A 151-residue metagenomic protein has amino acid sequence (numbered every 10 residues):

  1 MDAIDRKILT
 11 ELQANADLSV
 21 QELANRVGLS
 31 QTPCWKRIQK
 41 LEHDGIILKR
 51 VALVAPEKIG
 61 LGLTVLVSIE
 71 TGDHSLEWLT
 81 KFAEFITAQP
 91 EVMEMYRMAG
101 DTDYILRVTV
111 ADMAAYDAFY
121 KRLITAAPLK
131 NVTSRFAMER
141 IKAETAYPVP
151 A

Functional and structural regions predicted by a protein language model:
M1-A151: A compositional/biophysical signature of low hydrophobicity enriched in polar/charged and small residues
